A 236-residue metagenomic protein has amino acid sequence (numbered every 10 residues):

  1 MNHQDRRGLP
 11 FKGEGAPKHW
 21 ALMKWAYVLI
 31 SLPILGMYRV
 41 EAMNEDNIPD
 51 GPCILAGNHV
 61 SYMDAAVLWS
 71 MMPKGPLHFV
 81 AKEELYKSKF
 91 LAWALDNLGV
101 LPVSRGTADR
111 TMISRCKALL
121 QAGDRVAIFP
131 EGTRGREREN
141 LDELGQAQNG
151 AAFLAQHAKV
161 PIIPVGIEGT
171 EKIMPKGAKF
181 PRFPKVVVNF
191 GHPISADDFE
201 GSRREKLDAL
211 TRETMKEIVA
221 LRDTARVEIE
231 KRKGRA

Functional and structural regions predicted by a protein language model:
M1-K18, T111-A236: Non-catalytic C-terminal accessory region of glycerolipid acyltransferases and related lyso-lipid remodeling enzymes
N2-N47, K89-L98: A transmembrane-helix-recognition feature enriched in membrane-embedded lipid enzymes and envelope glyco-/phospholipid
L29-I30, N97-V103, T133-R138: Short, basic, glycine/proline-bearing loop/turn elements
P33-L35, M72, A94-L95, L119 (+1 more regions): A generic structural signal for well-ordered alpha-helical segments
N44, N58, A81-K82, G99 (+2 more regions): A secondary-structure boundary/capping signal
N47-D50, Q121: Flexible, charged surface loops at secondary-structure boundaries
P49-T107: Catalytic core of membrane glycerolipid acyltransferases/transacylases, capturing the structured, soluble-facing
